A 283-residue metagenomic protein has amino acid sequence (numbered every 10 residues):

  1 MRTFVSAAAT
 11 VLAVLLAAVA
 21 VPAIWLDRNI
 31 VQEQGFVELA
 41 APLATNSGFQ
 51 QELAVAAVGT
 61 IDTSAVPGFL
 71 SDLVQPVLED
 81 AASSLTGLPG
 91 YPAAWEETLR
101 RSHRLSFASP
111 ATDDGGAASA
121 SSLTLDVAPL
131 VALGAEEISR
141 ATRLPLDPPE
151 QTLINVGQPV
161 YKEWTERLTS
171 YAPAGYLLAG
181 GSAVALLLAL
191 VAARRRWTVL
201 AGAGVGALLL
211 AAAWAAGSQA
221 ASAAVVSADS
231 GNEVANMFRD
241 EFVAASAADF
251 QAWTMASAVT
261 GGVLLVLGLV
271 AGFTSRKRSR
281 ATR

Functional and structural regions predicted by a protein language model:
M1, Q50, N232-N236: Short, membrane-interfacial amphipathic segments enriched in basic
M1-V11, G175-V226, L269-R283: Juxtamembrane interface at the cytosolic side of transmembrane helices
A7-S182: Cytosolic/nucleoplasmic, non-transmembrane interface domains of endomembrane and organelle-membrane proteins
L16, A20-A23, S182, L186 (+2 more regions): Helical transmembrane-bundle signal
P22-T45, E52, W197-A201, A211-E233: Membrane-helix exit/juxtamembrane interface segments
V77, A235, R239, G268-R278: Charge-rich, acidic-biased intrinsically disordered regions
Q151, P159-E166, V205-S257: Membrane-proximal extracellular juxtamembrane segment immediately upstream of a following transmembrane helix
A252, A256-R276: Acidic, carboxylate-rich catalytic segments that either coordinate divalent cations
